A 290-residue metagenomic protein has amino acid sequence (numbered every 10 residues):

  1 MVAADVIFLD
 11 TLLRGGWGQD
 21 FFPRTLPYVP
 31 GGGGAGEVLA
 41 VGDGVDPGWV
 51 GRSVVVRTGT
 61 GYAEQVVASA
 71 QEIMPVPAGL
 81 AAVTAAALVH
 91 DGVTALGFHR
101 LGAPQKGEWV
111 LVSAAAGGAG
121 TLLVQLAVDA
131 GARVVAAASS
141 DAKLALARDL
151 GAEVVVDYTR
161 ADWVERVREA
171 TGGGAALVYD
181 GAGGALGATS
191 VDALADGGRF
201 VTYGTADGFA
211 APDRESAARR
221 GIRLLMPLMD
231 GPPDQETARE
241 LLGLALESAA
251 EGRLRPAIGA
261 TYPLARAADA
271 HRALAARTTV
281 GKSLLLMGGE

Functional and structural regions predicted by a protein language model:
M1-A35: N-terminal glycine-rich beta->alpha transition that marks the start or flank of a dinucleotide-binding site
P23, G33, S53-A116: NAD(P)H dinucleotide-binding glycine-rich loop of Rossmann-like/cofactor-binding domains, especially the beta1-alpha1
A35-T58: A glycine-/small-residue-rich N-terminal strand-loop-strand element that serves as the cofactor-binding glycine loop
W49, L88-R160: Mid-domain Rossmann-like dinucleotide-binding core that forms the NAD(H)/NADP(H) cofactor-binding site
A114-A115, A182, T205: NAD(P)H cofactor-binding loop motif with strongest signal on the N-terminal glycine-rich segment
W163-G172: Short amphipathic alpha-helix with an adjacent loop that forms part of the alpha/beta core around
A185-R253, L286-E290: Glycine-rich phosphate-binding loop and adjacent beta-alpha segment of Rossmann(oid) nucleotide-cofactor-binding
R253-A257, D269-E290: C-terminal capping/lid region of NAD(P)-dependent oxidoreductase domains
